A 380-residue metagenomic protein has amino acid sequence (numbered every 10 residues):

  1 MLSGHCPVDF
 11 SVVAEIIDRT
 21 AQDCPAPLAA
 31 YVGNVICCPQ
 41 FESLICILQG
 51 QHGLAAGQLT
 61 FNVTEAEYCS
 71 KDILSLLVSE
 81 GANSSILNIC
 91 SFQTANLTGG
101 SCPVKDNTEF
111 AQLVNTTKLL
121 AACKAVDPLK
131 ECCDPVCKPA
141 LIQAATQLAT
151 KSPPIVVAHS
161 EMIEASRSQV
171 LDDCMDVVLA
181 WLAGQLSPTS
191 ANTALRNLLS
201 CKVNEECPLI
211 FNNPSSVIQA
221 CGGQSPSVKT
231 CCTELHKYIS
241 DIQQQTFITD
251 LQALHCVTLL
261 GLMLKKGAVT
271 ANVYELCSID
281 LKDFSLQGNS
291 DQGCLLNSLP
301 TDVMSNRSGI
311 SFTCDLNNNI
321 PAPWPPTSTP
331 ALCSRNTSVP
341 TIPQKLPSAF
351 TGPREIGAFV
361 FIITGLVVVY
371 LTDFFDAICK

Functional and structural regions predicted by a protein language model:
M1-L366: Extracellular/luminal segments of secreted precursors and ectodomains of membrane proteins
V368-K380: Transmembrane-helix exit/juxtamembrane "anchor" motif
